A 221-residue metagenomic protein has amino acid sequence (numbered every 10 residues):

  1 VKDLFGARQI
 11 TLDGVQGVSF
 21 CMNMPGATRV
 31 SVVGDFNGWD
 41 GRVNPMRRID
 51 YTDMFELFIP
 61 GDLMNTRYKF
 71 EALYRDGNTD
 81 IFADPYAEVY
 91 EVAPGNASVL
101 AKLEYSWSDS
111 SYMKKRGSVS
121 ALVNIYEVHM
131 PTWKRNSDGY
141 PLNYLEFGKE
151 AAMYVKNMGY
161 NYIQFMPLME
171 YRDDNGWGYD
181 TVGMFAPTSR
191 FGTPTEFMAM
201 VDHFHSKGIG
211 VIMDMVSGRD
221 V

Functional and structural regions predicted by a protein language model:
V1-S19, M24, R47-E127, T132-G139 (+1 more regions): The feature marks proteins involved in alpha-glucan
N23-V30, W39: Short proline/glycine-enriched turn/loop motifs at strand-loop junctions of beta-rich domains
V30-V32, Y68: Short beta-strand elements bearing conserved aromatic residues within extracellular beta-rich modules
G34, I59, A72, P167 (+1 more regions): Glycine-rich, histidine-containing beta strand-loop boundary motifs that form or position
D35-D40, R75: Change "in extracellular beta-sheet-rich domains … of secreted and cell-surface proteins" to "in beta-sheet-rich domains
S111-L122, H129-V221: Substrate-binding/active-site clefts of carbohydrate-active enzymes
